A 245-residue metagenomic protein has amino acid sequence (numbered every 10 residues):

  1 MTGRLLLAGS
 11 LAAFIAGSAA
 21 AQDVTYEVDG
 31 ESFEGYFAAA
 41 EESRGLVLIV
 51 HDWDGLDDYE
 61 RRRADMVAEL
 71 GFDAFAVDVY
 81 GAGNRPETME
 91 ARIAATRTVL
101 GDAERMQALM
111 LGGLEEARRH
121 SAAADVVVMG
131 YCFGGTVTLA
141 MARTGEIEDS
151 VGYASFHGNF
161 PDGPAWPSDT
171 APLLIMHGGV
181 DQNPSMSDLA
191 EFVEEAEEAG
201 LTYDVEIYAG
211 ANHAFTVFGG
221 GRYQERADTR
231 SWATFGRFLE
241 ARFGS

Functional and structural regions predicted by a protein language model:
A16-S18: N-terminal signal peptide c-region/cleavage motif recognized by signal peptidases
D23-S121, V217-G219: Serine-hydrolase catalytic machinery in alpha/beta-hydrolase-like enzymes
R63, S185-E195: Short alpha-helix in the alpha/beta-hydrolase fold that links the catalytic acid
M110-D169: Primarily recognizes the serine-hydrolase "nucleophile elbow" in alpha/beta-hydrolase and SGNH/GDSL folds
S168-L173, L201-T202: Short, proline-enriched alpha-helix->beta-strand connector loops that line the catalytic pocket of alpha/beta-hydrolase
I175-H177: Short beta-strand/loop motif that positions the catalytic acidic residue of the alpha/beta-hydrolase fold
V180-P184: Acidic catalytic loop of the alpha/beta-hydrolase fold
E197, T202-S245: C-terminal catalytic histidine-bearing segment of alpha/beta-hydrolase fold enzymes
